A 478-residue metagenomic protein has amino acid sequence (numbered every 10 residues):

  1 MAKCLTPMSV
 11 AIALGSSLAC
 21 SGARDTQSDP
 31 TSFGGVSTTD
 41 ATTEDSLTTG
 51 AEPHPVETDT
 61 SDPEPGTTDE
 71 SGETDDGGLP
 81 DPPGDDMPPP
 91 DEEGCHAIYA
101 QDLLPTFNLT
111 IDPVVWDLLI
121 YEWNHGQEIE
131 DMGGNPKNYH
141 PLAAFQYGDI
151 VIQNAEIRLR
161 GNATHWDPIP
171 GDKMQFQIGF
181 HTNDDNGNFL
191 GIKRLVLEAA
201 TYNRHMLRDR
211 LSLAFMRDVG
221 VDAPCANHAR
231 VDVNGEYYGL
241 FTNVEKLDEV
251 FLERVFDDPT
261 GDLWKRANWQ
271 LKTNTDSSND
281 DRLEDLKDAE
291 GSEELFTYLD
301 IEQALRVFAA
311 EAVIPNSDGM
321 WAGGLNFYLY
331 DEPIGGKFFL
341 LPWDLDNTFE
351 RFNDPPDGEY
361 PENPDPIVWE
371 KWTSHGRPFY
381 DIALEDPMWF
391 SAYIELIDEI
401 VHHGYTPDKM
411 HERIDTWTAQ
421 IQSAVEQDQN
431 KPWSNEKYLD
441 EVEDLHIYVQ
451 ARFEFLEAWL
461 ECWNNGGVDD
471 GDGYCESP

Functional and structural regions predicted by a protein language model:
M1-L18: Sec-dependent bacterial lipoprotein signal peptides
L5-S9, F33, D40, D45 (+4 more regions): Low-complexity, intrinsically disordered short peptide segments enriched in small/polar/basic residues
S17-M87: Ser/Thr-rich, Pro/Gly/Ala-heavy low-complexity intrinsically disordered linkers and tails of secreted extracellular
S21-R24, G78-P478: Phosphate/dinucleotide-binding and metal-coordinating scaffold of catalytic cores in nucleotide-dependent enzymes
